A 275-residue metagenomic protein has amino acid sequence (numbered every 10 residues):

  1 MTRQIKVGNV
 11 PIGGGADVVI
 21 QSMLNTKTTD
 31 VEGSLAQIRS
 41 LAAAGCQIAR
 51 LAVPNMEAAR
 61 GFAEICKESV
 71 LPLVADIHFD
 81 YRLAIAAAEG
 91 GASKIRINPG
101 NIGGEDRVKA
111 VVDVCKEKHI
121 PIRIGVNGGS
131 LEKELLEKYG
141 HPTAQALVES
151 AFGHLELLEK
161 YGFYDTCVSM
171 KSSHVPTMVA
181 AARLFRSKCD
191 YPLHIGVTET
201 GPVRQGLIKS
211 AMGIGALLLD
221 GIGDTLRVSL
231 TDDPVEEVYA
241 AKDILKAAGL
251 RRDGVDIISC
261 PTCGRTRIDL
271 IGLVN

Functional and structural regions predicted by a protein language model:
M1-M23, K116, L273-N275: N-terminal amphipathic alpha-helix/helix-capping segment at the start of soluble metabolic enzymes
Q4, D17-Q21, I48-R50, V70-D76 (+6 more regions): Structural preference for beta-strand elements that scaffold enzyme active sites
G14-G33, A52-P54, L71-F79, G100 (+2 more regions): Active-site mouth loops of central-metabolism enzymes
N25-V31, A42-E68, R96-G104, T166-V175: Glycine-rich, proline-tolerant flexible connector loops at the mouths of alpha/beta enzymes
G45-Q47, G90-E105, V197, D220-P234: Glycine-rich phosphate-binding active-site loops on the catalytic face of alpha/beta enzymes
N55-I77, A110-I122, A182-L193, N275: Alpha-helix-loop-beta-strand connector modules within alpha/beta enzyme cores
R82-R123: Hydrophobic or amphipathic alpha-helical targeting/insertion segments
N127, L135-N275: Catalytic alpha/beta core domains of metabolic enzymes, predominantly
